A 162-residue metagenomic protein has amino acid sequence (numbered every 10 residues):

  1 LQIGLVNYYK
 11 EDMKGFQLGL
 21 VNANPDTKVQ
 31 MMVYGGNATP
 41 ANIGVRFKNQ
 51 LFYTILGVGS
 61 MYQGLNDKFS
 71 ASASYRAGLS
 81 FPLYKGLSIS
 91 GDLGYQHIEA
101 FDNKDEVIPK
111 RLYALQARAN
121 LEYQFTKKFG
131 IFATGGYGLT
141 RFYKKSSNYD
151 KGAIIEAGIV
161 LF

Functional and structural regions predicted by a protein language model:
L1-K28: Repetitive, compositionally biased segments used for assembly/scaffolding
Q2, G15-G19, Y53-I55, S88-D92 (+1 more regions): Residue-level detector of the transmembrane beta-barrel scaffold of outer-membrane proteins
L5, L20, A41-F47, L56-S60 (+5 more regions): Residues on the lipid-exposed face of transmembrane beta-strands in outer-membrane beta-barrel proteins
Y8, P25-T27, G59-L65, Q96-K104 (+1 more regions): Sequence/structural signature of outer-membrane beta-barrel proteins
K10, K48-F52, P82-G86, T126-K128 (+1 more regions): Outer-membrane beta-barrel channels and translocator barrels
K14, G35-A41, Q50, D67-A73 (+3 more regions): Residues that define the transmembrane beta-barrel architecture of outer-membrane proteins
V33, G44, M61-D67, L79 (+3 more regions): Outer-membrane beta-barrel proteins
D92-A114, N120: Outer membrane beta-barrel transmembrane domains
